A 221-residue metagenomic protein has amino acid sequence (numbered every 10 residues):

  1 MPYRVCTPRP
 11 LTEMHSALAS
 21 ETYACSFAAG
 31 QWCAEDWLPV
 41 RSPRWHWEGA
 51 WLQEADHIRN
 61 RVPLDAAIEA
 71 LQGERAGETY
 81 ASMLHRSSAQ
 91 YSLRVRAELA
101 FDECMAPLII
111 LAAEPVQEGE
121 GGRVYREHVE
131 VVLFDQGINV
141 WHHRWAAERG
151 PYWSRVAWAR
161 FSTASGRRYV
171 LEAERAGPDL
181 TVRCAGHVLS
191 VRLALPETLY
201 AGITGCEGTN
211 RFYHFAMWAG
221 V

Functional and structural regions predicted by a protein language model:
P2-W47: Extracellular carbohydrate-recognition regions
F27, V95-A97, T163-L193: Carbohydrate-binding surfaces in secreted/extracellular proteins
W32-I68: Extracellular glycan-recognition surfaces and repeat-rich motifs
Q53, L133-D135, R175-G177: Generic beta-strand structural signal
V62-W145: Secretory/extracellular carbohydrate-interaction modules and structurally similar beta-sandwich "look-alikes"
Y80-S87, V156-T163, S190-V191, A201-G202: Beta-strand-rich interaction surfaces with strong enrichment in secreted/lumenal proteins
A146-V170: Short, aromatic/His-centered strand-loop micro-motif at the edge of beta-sheets
V191-A219: Flexible glycan-contacting loops in extracellular carbohydrate-active proteins
